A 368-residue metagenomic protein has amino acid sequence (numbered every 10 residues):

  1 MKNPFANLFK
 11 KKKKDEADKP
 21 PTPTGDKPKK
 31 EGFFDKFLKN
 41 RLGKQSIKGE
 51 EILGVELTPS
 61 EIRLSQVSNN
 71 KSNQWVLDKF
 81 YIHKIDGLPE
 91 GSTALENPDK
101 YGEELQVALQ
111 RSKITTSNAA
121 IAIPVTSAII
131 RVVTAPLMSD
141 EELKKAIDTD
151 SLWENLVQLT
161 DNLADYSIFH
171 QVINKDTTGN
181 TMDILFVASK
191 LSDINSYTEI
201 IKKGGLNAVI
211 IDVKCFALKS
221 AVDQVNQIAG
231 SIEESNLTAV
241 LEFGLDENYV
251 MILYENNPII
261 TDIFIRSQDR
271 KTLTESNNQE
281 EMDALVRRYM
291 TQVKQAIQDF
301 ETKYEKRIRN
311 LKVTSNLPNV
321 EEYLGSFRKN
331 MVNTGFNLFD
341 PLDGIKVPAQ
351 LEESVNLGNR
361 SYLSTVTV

Functional and structural regions predicted by a protein language model:
M1-E154, N180, N195-T198, G205-N207: Non-catalytic, solvent-exposed interaction/assembly segments
K2-K12, S220-A221, N337-V368: Glycine-rich phosphate-binding/hydrolytic loop that grips phosphoryl groups
I47-H83, T115, K175-V293: Small-residue (GG/TT-enriched) beta-loop-alpha framework at ligand/catalytic clefts
L57-P59, I123-T126, E242-F243, V313-P318: Structural motif
L105-N118, K294-N310: Phosphate/pyrophosphate-binding loops at sites that engage ATP/ADP/AMP, CoA/4′-phosphopantetheine, polyphosphate
S117-N226, F336, D340-V347, E352: Active-site neighborhood for divalent-cation/phosphate handling
L163, A229-L237, M282-L285, E353-V368: A polyampholytic, Gly/Pro-enriched intrinsically disordered region
R307-F336, P341-D343: Glycine-rich phosphate-binding loops at beta-strand->alpha-helix junctions
